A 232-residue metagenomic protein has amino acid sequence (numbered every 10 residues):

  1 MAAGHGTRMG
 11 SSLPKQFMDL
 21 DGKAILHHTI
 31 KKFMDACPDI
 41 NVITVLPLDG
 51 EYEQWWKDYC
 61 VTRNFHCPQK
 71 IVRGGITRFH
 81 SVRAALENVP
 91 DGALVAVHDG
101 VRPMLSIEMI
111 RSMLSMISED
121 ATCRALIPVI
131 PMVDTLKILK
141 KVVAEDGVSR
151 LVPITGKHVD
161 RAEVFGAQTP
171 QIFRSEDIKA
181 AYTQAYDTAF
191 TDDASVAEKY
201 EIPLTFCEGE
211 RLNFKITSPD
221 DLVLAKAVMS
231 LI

Functional and structural regions predicted by a protein language model:
M1-G50: N-terminal glycine-rich phosphate-binding loop and ensuing alpha1 helix
L26, A85, D99, P131 (+2 more regions): Residue-level signal for inorganic ion chemistry
E51-D58: Acidic helix N-cap motif at the loop->helix transition within catalytic regions of sugar-transfer enzymes
V61-I76: Conserved donor nucleotide-binding strand/loop of the catalytic core
H80-L94: Active-site nucleotide-sugar/metal-binding loop of Leloir-type enzymes
L105-T205: Conserved core of the sugar-phosphate nucleotidyltransferase
L204-E208, F214-T217: Conserved active-site beta-strand element of glycosyltransferases/polysaccharide synthases
N213-I232: Hydrophobic helical membrane-anchoring modules
